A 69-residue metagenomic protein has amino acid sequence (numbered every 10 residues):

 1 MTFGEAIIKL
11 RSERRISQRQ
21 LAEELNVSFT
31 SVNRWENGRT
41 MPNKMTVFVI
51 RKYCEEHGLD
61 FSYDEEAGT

Functional and structural regions predicted by a protein language model:
M1-E13, R51: A short, Lys/Arg-rich alpha-helix, primarily the initiator
M1-T2, Y63-T69: Short intrinsically disordered terminal tails
I7, L21, V32-W35: Conserved hydrophobic/aromatic packing and binding residues within compact polymer-binding modules
V27-P42: Recognition helix of helix-turn-helix/homeodomain-like DNA-binding domains that insert into the DNA major groove
M45-Y63: DNA major-groove recognition helix of helix-turn-helix/homeodomain DNA-binding modules
